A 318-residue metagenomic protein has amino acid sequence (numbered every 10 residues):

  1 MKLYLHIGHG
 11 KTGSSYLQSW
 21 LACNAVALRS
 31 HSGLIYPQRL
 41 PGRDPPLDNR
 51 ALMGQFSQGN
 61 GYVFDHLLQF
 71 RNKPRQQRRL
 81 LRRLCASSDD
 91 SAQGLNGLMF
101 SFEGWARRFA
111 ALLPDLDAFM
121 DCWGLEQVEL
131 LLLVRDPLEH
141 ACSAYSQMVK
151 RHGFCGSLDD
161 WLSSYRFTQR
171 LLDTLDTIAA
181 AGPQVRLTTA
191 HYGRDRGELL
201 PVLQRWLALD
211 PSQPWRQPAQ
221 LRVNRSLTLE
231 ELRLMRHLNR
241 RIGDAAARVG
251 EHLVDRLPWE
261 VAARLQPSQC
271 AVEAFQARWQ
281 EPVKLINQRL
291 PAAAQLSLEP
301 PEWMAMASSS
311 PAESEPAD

Functional and structural regions predicted by a protein language model:
M1-D318: Anion-recognition interface
